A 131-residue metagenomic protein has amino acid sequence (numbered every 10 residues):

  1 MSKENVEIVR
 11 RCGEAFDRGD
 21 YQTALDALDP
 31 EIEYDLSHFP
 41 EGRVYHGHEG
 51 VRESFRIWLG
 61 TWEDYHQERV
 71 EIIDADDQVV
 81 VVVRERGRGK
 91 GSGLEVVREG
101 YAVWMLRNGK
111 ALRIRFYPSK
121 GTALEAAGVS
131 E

Functional and structural regions predicted by a protein language model:
M1-E131: C-terminal and inter-domain tail/linker signature
